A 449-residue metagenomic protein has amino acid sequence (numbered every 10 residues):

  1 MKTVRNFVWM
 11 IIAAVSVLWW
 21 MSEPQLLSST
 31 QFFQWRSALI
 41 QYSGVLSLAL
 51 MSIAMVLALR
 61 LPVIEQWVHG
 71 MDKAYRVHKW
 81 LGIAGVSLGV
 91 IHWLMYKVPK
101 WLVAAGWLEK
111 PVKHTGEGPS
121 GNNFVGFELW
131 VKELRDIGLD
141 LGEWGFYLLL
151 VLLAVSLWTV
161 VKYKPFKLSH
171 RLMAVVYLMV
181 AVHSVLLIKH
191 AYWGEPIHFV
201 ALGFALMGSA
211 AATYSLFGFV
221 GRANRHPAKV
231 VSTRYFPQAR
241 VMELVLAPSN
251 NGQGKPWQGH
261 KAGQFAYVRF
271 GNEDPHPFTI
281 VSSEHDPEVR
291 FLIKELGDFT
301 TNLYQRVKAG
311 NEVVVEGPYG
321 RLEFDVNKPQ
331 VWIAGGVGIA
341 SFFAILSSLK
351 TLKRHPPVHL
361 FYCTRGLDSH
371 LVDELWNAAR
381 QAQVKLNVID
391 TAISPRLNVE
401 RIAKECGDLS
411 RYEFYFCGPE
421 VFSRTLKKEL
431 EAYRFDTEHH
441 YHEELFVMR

Functional and structural regions predicted by a protein language model:
K2-A212: Membrane-embedded alpha-helical bundles of multi-pass integral membrane proteins
K2-F7, I12, S29, T115-G116 (+3 more regions): Reductase modules of NAD(P)H-dependent flavoproteins
H78, H170, G263, G338 (+1 more regions): Short, conserved phosphate/pyrophosphate- and ester-handling motifs at nucleotide-, phospho-/glycolipid
G218-E312, Q330, K350-K353, P357-H359 (+3 more regions): Ferredoxin-reductase
E316-N327: A short, basic/flexible loop-to-alpha-helix module at the beginning of a structural domain
I339-T351: Histidine-anchored nucleotide/phosphate-binding helix
